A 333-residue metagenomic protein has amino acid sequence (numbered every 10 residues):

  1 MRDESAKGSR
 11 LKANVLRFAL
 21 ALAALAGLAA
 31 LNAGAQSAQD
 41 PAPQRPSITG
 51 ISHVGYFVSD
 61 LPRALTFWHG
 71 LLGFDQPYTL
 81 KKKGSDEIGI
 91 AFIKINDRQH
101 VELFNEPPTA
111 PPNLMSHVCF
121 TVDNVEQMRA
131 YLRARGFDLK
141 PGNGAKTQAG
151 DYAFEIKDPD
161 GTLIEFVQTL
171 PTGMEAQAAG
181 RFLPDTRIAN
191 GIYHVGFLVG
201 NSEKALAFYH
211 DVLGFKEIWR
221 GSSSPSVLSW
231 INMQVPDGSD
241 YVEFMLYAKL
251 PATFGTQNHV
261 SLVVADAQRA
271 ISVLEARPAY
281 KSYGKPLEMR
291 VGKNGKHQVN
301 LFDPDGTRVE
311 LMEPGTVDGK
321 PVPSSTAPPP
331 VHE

Functional and structural regions predicted by a protein language model:
D3-L20: Bacterial N-terminal signal peptides that target proteins for export
A19-A30: Bacterial N-terminal signal peptides
Q36-S47, R133-G191, F197, W219-S222 (+2 more regions): Vicinal oxygen chelate
D40, V54, L72-Q76, L80-G150: Ordered, small/hydrophobic-rich secondary-structure cores
P46, G55-H100, A134, G196-Y241 (+1 more regions): Core segments of cupin and vicinal oxygen chelate
T49-S59, A91-K94, P107-L132, Y152-K157 (+5 more regions): Vicinal oxygen chelate
E203-L206, H210-R290: Structured core of small recognition/catalytic domains
